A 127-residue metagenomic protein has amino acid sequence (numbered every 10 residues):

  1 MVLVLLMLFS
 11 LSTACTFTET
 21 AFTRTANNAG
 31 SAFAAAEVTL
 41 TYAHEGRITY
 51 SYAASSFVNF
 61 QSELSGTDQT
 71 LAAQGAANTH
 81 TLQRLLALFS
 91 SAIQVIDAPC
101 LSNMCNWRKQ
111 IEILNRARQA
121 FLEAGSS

Functional and structural regions predicted by a protein language model:
M1-L3: Bacterial N-terminal signal peptides that target proteins for export
L5-M7: Metal-dependent phosphohydrolase cores
F9-S12: Bacterial Sec-type N-terminal signal peptides, specifically the leucine/valine-rich hydrophobic h-region
A14-E19: Bacterial signal peptide processing site
F22-I96, W107-A120: Alpha-helical segments in soluble extracytoplasmic regions
N103-C105: A short acidic/glycine-rich loop-to-helix N-cap element
L122-S127: Short, charged, intrinsically disordered terminal tails
